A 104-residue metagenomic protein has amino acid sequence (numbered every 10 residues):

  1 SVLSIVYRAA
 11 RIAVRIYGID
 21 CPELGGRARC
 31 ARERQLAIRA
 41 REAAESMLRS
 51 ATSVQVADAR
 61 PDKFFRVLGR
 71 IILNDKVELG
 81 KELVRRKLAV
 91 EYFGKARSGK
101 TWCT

Functional and structural regions predicted by a protein language model:
S1-T104: Small beta-barrel nucleic-acid-binding modules, primarily SNase/OB-fold domains and secondarily Tudor-like barrels
